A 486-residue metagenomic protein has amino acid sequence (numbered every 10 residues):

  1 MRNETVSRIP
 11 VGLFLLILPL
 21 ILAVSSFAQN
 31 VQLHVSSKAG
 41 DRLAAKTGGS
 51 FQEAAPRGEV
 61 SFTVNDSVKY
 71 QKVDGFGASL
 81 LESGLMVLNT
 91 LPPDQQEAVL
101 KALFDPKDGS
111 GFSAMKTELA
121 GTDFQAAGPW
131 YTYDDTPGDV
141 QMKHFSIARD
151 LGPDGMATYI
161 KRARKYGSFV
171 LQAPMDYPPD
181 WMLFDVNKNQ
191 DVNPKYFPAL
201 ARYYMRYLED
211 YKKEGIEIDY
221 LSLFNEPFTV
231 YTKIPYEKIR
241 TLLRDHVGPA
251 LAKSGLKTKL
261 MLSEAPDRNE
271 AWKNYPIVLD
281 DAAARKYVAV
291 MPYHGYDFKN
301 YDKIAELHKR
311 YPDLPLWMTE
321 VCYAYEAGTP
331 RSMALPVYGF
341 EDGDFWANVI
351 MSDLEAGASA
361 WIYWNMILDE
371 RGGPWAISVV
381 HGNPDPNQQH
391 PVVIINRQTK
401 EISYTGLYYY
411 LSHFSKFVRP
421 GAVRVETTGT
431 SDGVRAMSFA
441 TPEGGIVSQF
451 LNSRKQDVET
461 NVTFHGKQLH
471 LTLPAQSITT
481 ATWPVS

Functional and structural regions predicted by a protein language model:
G12-S25: Bacterial N-terminal signal peptides
R42-I218, T241, D245, P249: N-terminal catalytic cores of secreted or lumenal carbohydrate-active enzymes
D74-E82, S113-L119, D123, V170-P174 (+7 more regions): Structural recognition of the beta-strand scaffold that forms the well-ordered cores of secreted hydrolase catalytic
A148-L151, M156-T158, P249, L260 (+1 more regions): Glycoside hydrolase catalytic-domain groove-lining segments
Y177-D281, N300-K309: Active-site cleft segment of glycoside hydrolase catalytic domains centered on the general acid/base Glu
M318-Y410, E426-G429: Aromatic/acidic polysaccharide-binding cleft in carbohydrate-active enzymes
H413-F417, T427-T463, Q476: Carbohydrate-binding surface patches
L473-S486: C-terminal beta-strand-rich structural cap/linker in extracellular carbohydrate-active enzymes
